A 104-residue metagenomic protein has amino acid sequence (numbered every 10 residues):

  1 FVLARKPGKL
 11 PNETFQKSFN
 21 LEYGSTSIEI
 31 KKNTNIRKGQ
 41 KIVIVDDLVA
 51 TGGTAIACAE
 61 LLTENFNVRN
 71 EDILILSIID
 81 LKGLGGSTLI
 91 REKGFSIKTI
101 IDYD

Functional and structural regions predicted by a protein language model:
F1-I42: Short, glycine/charge-rich flexible loops or terminal/linker lids adjacent to PRPP-binding catalytic cores
V2, E22-T26, G52, N65-N67 (+1 more regions): Short, surface-exposed linear patches
P7-G8, L48, L81: Short, flexible active-site-adjacent loop segments at beta-strand->alpha-helix junctions, enriched in small/polar
F19, T51, S77-L81: Generic detector of bulky aromatic hydrophobic side chains
G24, G39, G52-G53, G86: Glycine-centered flexibility sites
D46-I56: Acidic, divalent-metal-coordinating active-site segment for phosphoryl/phosphodiester hydrolysis, typified by short
A57-D104: PRPP-dependent phosphoribosyltransferase catalytic core
